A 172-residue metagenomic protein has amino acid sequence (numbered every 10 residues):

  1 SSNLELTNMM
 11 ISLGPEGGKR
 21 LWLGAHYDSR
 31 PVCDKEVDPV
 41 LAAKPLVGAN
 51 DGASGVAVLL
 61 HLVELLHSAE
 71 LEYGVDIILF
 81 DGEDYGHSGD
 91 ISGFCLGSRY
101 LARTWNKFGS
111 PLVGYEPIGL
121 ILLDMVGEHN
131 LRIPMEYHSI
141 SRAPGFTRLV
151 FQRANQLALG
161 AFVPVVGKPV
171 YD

Functional and structural regions predicted by a protein language model:
S1-E16: A non-catalytic alpha/beta surface segment that caps or lines the substrate-entry region of metallo-dependent hydrolase
N3, D51, K168-Y171: Short, glycine/acidic-rich beta->alpha junctions
N8-S12, W22-G24, G74-L79, L122: Soluble periplasmic/extracytoplasmic beta-strand elements of cell-envelope proteins
P15-G17, Y27-P31, G82-H87, M125-N130 (+1 more regions): Solvent-exposed loop/turn segments at secondary-structure junctions within structured extracellular/periplasmic domains
G17-K19, E116: A short, charged/proline- and glycine-enriched loop that marks the coil->beta-strand transition at the N-terminal
K19, V32-P45: Glycine/charged-rich beta-loop-alpha catalytic/anionic-binding loops adjacent to active sites
A43-G145, L149-R153: Acidic/histidine-rich catalytic neighborhood of metal-dependent amide-processing enzymes
A158-Y171: Short catalytic/ligand-gating loop segments at beta-alpha or beta-beta junctions within enzyme catalytic domains
